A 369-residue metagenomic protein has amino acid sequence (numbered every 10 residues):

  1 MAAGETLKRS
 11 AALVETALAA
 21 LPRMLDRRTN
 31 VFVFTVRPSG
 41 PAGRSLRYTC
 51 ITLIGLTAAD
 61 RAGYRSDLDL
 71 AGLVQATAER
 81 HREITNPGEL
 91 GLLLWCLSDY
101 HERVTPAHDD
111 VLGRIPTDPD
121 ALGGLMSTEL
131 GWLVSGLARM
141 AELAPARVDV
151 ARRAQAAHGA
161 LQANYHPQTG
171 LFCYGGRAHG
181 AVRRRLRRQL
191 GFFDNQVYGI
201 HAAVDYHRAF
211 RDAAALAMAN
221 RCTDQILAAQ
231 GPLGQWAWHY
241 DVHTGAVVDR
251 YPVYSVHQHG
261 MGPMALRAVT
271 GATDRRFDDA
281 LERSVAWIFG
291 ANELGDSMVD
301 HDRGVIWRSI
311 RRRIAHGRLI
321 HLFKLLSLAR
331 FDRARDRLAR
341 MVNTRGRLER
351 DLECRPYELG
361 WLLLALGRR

Functional and structural regions predicted by a protein language model:
M1-R369: Glycan-recognition and catalytic cores of secretory/periplasmic carbohydrate-active enzymes
